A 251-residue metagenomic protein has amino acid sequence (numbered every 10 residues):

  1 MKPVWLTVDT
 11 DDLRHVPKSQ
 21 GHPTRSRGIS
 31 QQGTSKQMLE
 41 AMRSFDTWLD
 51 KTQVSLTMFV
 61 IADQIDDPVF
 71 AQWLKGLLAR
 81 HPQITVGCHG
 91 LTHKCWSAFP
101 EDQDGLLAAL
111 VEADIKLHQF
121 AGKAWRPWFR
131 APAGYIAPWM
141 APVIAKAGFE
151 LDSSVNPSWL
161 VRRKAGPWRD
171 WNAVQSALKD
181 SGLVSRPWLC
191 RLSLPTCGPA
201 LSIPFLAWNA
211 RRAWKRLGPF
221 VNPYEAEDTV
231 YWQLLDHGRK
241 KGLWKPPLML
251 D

Functional and structural regions predicted by a protein language model:
M1-A79, L234-L235, G242-L250: Active-site beta->alpha N-cap acidic-glycine motif
P3-T7, S55-F59, Q83-G87, R126-W128 (+3 more regions): Structural preference for beta-strand elements that scaffold enzyme active sites
L13-K18, C95-W96, P195: Short acidic/His/Gly/Ser-rich catalytic and metal-binding motifs that mark active-site loops of diverse hydrolases
G28-G33, I61, W125-P127, P199-F205: Surface-exposed cleft-lining segments at the edges of enzyme active sites
Q32-E40, D104-A108, F205-W208: Conserved phosphate-coordination/catalytic loops
M38-W48, A109-L117, M140, A213 (+1 more regions): Alpha-helical packing segments of well-folded alpha/beta enzyme cores
V54-A137, V161: Metal-dependent polysaccharide deacetylase catalytic core of the NodB/CE4 family, i.e., the active-site-bearing domain
K123, R130-G238, G242-P246: Active-site-adjacent pocket scaffolds in enzyme catalytic domains
